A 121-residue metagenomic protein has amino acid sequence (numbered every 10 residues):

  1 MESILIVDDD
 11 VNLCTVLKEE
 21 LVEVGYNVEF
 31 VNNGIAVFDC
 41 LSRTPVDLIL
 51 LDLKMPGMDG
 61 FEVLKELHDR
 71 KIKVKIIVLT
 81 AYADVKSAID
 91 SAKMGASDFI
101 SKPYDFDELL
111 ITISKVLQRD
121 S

Functional and structural regions predicted by a protein language model:
T15-E23: Charged docking surfaces used in two-component/phosphorelay signaling
G25-N32, C40: Short hydrophobic/Thr-rich beta-strand motif most characteristic of the beta2 strand and flanking loop of CheY-like
N32-A36, D59-E62: Acidic catalytic/metal-coordinating carboxylates
D39, F61-K73, D90: Short amphipathic alpha-helix used as the core "switch/output" element in two-component signaling
M55: Receiver (REC) domain active-site loop signature in two-component systems and cognate sites in sensor histidine kinases
Y104-S114: C-terminal output helix
